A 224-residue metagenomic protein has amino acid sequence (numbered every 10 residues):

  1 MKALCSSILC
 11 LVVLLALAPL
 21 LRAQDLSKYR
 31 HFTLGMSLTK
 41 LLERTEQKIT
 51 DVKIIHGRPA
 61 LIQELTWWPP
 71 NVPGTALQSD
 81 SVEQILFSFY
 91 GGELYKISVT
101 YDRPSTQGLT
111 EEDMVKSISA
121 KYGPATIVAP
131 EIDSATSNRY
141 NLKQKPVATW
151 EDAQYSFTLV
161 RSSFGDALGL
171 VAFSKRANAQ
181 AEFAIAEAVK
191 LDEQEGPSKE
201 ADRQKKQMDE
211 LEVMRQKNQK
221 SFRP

Functional and structural regions predicted by a protein language model:
M1-S7: Positively charged n-region of N-terminal signal peptides that target proteins for export
S7-A18: Bacterial N-terminal signal peptides
Q24-L61, T100-P224: Non-cytosolic coordination micro-motifs
A60-L109: Mid-chain, structured segments of secreted extracytoplasmic proteins
